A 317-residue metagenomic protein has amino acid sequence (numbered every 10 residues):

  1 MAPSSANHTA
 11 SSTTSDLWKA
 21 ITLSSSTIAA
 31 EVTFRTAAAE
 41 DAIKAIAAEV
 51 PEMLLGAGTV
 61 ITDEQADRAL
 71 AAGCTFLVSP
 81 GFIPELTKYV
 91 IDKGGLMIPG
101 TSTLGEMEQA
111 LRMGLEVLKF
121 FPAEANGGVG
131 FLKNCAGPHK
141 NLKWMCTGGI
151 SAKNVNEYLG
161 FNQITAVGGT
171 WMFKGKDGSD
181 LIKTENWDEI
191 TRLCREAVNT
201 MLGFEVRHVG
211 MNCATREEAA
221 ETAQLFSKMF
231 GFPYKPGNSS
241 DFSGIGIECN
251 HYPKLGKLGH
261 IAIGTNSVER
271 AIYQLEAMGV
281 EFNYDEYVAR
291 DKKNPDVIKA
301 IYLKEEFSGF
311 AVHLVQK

Functional and structural regions predicted by a protein language model:
M1-A2, H8, V198-A223, G256-I263 (+1 more regions): N-terminal beta-strand motif that seeds the catalytic metal site of vicinal oxygen chelate
M1-E64, R68-A72, T184-N199: Conserved N-terminal beta1-alpha1 strand-loop-helix module at the mouth
N7, A29-T36, M53-I61, C74-F82 (+4 more regions): Catalytic beta/alpha-barrel core
R35-A37, G210-N250, A277, D291-V297: Core segments of cupin and vicinal oxygen chelate
T62-A72, G105-M113, I150-V167: Catalytic cores of alpha/beta
P80-L86, K119-V129, Q163-I190: Glycine-rich phosphate-binding active-site loops on the catalytic face of alpha/beta enzymes
V90-G95, K176-L202: C-terminal helical cap(s) of enzyme catalytic domains, especially alpha/beta-barrels
R192, F204, G246-H251, E276-K317: Vicinal oxygen chelate
